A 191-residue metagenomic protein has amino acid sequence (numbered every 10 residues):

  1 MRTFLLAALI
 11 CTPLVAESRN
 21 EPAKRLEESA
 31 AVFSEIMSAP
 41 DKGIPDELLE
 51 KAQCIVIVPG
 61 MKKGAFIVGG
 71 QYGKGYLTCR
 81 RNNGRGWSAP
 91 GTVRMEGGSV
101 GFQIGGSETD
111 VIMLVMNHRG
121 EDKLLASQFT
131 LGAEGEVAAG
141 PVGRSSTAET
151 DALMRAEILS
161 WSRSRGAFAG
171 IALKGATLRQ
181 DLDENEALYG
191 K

Functional and structural regions predicted by a protein language model:
M1-A7: Sec-dependent signal peptide recognition, specifically the positively charged N-region followed immediately by
A7-A16: Hydrophobic h-region of N-terminal signal peptides that target proteins for export in Gram-negative bacteria
E17-K191: Small-residue-enriched, tightly packed secondary-structure blocks
